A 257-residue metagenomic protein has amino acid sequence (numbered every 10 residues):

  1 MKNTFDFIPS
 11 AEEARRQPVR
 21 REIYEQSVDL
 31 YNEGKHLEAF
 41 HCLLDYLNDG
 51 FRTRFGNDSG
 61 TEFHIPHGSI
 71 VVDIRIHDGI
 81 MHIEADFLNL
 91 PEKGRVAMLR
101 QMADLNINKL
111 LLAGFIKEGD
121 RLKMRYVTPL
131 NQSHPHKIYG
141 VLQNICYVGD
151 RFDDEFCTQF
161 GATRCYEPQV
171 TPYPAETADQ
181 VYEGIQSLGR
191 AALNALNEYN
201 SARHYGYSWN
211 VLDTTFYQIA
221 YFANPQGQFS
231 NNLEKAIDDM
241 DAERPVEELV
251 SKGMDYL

Functional and structural regions predicted by a protein language model:
M1-E92: N-terminal catalytic cores of peptidoglycan-degrading enzymes
V28-L44, H77, E118-R121, Q132 (+1 more regions): Generic N-terminal leader/targeting and pre-domain segments
M81-F87, N210-I219: Short, hydrophobic/proline-enriched secondary-structure or compact coil segments at domain edges
E84-G119: Short, internal acidic amphipathic alpha-helical interface segments that mediate docking to partner proteins
I116-G140: Well-ordered alpha/beta subsegment
I138-F152: Short amphipathic C-terminal alpha-helix that caps PH/PH-like domains
C157-L212: Charged, amphipathic alpha-helical linkers/stalks
T215-L257: Charged, long alpha-helical assembly modules
